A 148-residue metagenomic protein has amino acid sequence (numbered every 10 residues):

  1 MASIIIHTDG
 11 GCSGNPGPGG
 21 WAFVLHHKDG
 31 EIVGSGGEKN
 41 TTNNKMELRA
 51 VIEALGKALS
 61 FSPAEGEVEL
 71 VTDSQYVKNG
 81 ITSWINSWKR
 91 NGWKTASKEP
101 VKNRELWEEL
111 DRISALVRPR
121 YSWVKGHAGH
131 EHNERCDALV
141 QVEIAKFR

Functional and structural regions predicted by a protein language model:
M1-K45, G56-F61, A138-V142, K146-R148: RNase H-like nuclease fold core
G11-N15, I52-R135, L139, E143-I144: RNase H catalytic domain
E47, V51: Short, conserved alpha-helix that lines the donor NDP-sugar binding/gating region of sugar-transfer enzymes
